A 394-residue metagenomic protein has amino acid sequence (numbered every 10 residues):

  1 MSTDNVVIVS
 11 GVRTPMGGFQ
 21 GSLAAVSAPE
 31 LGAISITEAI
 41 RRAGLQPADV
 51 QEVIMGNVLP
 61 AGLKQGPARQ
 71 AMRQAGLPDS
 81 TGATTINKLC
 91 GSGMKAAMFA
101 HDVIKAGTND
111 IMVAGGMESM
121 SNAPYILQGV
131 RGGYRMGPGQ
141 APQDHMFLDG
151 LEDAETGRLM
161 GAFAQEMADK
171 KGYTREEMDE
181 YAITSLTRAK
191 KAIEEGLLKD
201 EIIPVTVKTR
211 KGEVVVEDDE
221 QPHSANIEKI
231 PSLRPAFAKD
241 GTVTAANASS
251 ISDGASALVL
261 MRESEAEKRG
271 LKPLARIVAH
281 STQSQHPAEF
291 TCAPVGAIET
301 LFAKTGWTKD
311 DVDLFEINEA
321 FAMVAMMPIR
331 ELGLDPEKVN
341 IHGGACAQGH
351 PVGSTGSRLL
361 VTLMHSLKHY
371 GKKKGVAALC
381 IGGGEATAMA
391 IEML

Functional and structural regions predicted by a protein language model:
M1-A28, A225-C292, G296, A303-K304 (+4 more regions): Condensing-enzyme catalytic core mediating Claisen C-C bond formation in acyl metabolism
M1-L63, P67-A75, G82, F163-R175 (+4 more regions): Conserved active-site "lid/cap" helical segment
V12-T14, A24-I34, R42, E177-K268 (+2 more regions): N-terminal extracellular/periplasmic Venus flytrap/periplasmic-binding protein-like
A24-I111, G116-R135, I202-E217, A288-E289 (+1 more regions): Conserved beta-ketoacyl condensing-enzyme motif
N57-I111, A154-L159, S224-S250, E331-R358 (+2 more regions): Conserved catalytic cysteine-centered active-site region of acyl-thioester-dependent Claisen-condensing enzymes
I86-E118, A168-L197, A257-S264, I329 (+2 more regions): Active-site-proximal alpha-helical scaffold in enzymes
I111-E166: Flexible glycine-/small-residue-enriched beta->alpha junction loops that bind anionic phosphate/pyrophosphate groups
A162-Q165, E201, K208, V278-A347: Active-site pocket-lining segment
